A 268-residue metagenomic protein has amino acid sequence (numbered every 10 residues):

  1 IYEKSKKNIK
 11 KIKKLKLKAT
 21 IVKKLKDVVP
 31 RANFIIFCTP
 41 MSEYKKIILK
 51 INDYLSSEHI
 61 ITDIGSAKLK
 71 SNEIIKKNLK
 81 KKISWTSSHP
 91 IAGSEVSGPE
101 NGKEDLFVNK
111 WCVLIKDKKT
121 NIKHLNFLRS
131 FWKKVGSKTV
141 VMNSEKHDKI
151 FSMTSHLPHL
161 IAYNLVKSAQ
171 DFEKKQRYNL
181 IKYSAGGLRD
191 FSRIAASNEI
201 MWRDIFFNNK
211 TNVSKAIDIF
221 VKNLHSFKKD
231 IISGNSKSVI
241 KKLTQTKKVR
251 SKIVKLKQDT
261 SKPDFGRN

Functional and structural regions predicted by a protein language model:
I1-L17: NAD(P)-binding Rossmann-fold cofactor-contacting core
K4-S5, T39-P40, I64: Short beta->alpha hinge that forms the Motif I/post-I loop of the SAM-binding pocket
A19, A32-N33, P158: Conserved acidic residues
A19-L25, V140-V141: Short acidic-hydrophobic, aromatic-tinged amphipathic segments that line or gate anion-handling sites
L25-I60: Rossmann-like NAD(P)-binding element
I47-E100: Rossmann-like NAD(P)(H) cofactor-binding subdomain of soluble oxidoreductases
E104-D190: Internal alpha-helical scaffold of NAD(P)-dependent oxidoreductase catalytic cores
R177-T246: Interdomain hinge/lid region at the active-site interface of Rossmann-like NAD(P)-dependent oxidoreductases
